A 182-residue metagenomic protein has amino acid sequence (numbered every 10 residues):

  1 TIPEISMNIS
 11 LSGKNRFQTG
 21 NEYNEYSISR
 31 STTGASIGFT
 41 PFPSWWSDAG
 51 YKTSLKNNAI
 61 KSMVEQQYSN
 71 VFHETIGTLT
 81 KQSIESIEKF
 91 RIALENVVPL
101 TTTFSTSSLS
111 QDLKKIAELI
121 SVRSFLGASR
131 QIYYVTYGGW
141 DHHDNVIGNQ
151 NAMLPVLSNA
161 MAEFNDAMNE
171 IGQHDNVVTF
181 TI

Functional and structural regions predicted by a protein language model:
T1-N159, D166-E170: Feature for exported/extracytoplasmic and membrane-associated proteins, marking the mature portion
M168-I182: Metal-dependent active-site segment of extracytoplasmic phospho-/sulfohydrolases and closely related
